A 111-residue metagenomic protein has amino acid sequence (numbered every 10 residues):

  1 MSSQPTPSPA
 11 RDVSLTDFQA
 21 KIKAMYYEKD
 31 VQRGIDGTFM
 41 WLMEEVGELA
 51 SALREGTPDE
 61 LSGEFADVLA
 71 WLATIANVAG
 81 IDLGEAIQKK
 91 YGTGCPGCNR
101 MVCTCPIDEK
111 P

Functional and structural regions predicted by a protein language model:
S2-F65, L69-P111: Flexible "arm" and connector segments at domain edges
